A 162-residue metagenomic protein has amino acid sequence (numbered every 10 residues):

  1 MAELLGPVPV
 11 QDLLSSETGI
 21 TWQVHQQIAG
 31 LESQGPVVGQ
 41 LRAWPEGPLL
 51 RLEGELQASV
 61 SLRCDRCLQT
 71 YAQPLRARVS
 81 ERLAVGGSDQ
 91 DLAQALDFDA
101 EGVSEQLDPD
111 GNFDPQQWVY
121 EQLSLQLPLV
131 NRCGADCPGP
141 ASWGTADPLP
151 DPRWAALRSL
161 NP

Functional and structural regions predicted by a protein language model:
M1-E17, A72-P162: Charge-rich, low-complexity linker and terminal segments
M1-R63: A positional/architectural concept
R63-R66, D136: The −1 position to Zn-ligating cysteines in a subset of zinc-ribbon hairpins
Q69: Short Cys/His-based metal-binding microdomains
